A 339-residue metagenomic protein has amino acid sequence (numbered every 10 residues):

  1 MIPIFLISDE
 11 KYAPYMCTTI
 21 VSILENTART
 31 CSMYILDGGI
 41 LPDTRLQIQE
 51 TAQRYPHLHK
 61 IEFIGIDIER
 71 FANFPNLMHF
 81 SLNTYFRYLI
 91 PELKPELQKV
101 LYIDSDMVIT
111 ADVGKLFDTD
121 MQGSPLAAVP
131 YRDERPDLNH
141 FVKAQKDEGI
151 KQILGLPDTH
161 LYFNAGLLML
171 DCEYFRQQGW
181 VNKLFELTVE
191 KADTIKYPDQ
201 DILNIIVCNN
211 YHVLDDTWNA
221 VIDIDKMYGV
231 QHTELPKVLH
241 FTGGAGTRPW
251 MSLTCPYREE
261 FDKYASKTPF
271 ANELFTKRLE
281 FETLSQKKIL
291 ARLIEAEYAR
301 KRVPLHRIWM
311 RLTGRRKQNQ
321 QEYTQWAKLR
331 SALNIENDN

Functional and structural regions predicted by a protein language model:
M1-I2, S8, A165, C172-N339: A glycosyltransferase accessory/donor-loop signature
S22-T30: Short, acidic, metal-binding catalytic loop of nucleotide-sugar glycosyltransferases
S32-G39, A128-P130: Short internal beta-strands
I40-L46, P136-D137: Short, charged/polar "capping" segments at the starts of alpha-helices and the immediately preceding loops
T44-L93: Active-site-proximal specificity loops/subdomain of glycosyltransferases
F63-E69, T84-F141, M169-L170: GT-A fold catalytic core of metal-dependent nucleotide-sugar glycosyltransferases, centered on the diacidic
H79-F80, L156-H160, A192-T194, Y228-V230: Short Gly/Pro-enriched turn/cap motifs at secondary-structure boundaries
T119-N182: Conserved catalytic core of nucleotide-sugar-dependent glycosyltransferases
